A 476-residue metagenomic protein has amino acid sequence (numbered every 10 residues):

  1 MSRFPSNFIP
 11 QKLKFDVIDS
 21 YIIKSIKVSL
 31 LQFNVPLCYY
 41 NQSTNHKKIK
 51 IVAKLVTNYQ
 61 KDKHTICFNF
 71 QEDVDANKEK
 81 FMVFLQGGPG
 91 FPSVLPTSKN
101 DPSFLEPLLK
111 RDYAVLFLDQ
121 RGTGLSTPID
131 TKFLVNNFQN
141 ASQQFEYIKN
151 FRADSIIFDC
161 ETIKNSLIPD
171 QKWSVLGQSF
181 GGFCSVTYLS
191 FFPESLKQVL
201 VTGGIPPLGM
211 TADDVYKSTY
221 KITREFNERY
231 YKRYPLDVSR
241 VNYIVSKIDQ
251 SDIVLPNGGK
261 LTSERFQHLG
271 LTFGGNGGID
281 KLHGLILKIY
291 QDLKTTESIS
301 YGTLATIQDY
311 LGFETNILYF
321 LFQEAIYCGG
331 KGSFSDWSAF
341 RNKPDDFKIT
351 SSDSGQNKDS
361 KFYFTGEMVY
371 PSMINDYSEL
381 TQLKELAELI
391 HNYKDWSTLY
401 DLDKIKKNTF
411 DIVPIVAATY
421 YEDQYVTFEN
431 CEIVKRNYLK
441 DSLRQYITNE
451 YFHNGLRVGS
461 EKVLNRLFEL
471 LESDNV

Functional and structural regions predicted by a protein language model:
M1-V35: An N-terminal hydrophobic leader/cap segment in hydrolases
Y21-I49, A53-G258, S372-I374, S378-I390 (+7 more regions): Gly/Pro-rich cap/lid or specificity-loop segments adjacent to the active site
I253-Y393: Alpha/beta-hydrolase fold active-site neighborhood
